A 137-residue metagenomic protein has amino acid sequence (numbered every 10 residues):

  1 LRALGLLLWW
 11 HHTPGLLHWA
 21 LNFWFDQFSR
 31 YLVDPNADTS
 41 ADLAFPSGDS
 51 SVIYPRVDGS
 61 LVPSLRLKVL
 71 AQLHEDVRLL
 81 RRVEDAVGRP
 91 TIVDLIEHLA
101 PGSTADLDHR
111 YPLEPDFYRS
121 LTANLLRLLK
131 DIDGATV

Functional and structural regions predicted by a protein language model:
L1-R30: Catalytic-core regions of glycoside hydrolase
T13-P14, S29-V137: Catalytic domains of carbohydrate-active enzymes that cleave complex glycans
